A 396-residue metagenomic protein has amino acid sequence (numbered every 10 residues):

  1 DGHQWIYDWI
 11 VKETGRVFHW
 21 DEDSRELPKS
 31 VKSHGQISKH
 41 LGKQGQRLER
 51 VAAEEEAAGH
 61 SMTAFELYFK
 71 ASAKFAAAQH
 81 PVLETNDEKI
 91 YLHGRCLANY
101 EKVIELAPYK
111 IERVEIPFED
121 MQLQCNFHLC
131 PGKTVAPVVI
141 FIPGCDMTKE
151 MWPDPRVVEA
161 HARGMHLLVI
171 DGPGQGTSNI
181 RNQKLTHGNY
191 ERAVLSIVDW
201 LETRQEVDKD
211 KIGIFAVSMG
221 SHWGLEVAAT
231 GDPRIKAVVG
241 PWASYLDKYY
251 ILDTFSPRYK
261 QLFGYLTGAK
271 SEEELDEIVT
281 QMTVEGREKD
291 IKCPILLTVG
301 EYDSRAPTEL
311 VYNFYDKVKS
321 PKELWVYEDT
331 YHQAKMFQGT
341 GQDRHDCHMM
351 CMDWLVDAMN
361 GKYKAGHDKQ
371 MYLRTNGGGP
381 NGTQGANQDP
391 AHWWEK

Functional and structural regions predicted by a protein language model:
K39-L41, G45-L48, N86-T134: N-terminal cap/lid segment of alpha/beta-hydrolase-fold proteins
V135-G144: Short beta-strand element of the alpha/beta-hydrolase
K184-D210, C347: Alpha/beta-hydrolase active-site loop
L225-E277, C293: Hydrolase active-site cap/lid region
I291-K292, L297-V299: Short beta-strand/loop motif that positions the catalytic acidic residue of the alpha/beta-hydrolase fold
C293, P307-D316: Short alpha-helix in the alpha/beta-hydrolase fold that links the catalytic acid
Y315-K335: Catalytic histidine neighborhood in serine/cysteine hydrolases with alpha/beta-hydrolase-type architecture
T340-K396: Catalytic active-site module of serine/aspartate enzymes centered on a nucleophile-bearing elbow/loop
